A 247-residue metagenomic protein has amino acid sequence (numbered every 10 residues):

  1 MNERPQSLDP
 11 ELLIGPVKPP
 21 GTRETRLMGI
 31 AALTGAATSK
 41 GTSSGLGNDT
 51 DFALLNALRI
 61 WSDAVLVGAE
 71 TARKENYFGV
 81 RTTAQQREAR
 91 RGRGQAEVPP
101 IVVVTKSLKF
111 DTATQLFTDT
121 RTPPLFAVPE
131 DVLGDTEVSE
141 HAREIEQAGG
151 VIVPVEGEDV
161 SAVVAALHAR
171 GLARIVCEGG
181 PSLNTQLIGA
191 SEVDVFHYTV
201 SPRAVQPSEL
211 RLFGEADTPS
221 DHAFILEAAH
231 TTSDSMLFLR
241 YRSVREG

Functional and structural regions predicted by a protein language model:
M1-G247: Enzymes that bind and transform nitrogen-containing heteroaromatic metabolites
